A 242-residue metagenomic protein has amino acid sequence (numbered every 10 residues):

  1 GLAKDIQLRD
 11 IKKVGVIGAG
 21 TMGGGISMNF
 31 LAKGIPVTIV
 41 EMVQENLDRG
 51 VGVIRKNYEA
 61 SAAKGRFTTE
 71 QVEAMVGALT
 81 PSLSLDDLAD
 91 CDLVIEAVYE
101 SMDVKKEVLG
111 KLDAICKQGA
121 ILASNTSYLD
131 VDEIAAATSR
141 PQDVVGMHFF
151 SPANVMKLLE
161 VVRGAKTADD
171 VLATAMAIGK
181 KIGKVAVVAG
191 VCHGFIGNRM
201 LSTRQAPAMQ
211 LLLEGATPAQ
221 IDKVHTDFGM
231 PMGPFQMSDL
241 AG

Functional and structural regions predicted by a protein language model:
G1-K13: Glycine/serine-rich phosphate-binding loop and adjoining beta1-alpha1 elements at the start of nucleotide-handling
V16-G18: Conserved N-terminal Rossmann-fold NAD(P)-binding element of oxidoreductases
G23-G24: N-terminal Rossmann-fold NAD(P) dinucleotide-binding loop
S27, L31-A32: Gly/Ala-rich phosphate-binding loop of Rossmann-like dinucleotide-binding domains, activating on the conserved
P36-T38: Short beta-strand element of Class I
V43-D92, M102-V108, I115: Conserved N-terminal Rossmann-fold NAD(P) cofactor-binding segment
K106-A177: Rossmann-fold NAD(P)-binding glycine/threonine-rich loop
V162, K166, I178, A186-G242: Substrate-binding/catalytic subdomain of NAD(P)-dependent oxidoreductase enzymes
